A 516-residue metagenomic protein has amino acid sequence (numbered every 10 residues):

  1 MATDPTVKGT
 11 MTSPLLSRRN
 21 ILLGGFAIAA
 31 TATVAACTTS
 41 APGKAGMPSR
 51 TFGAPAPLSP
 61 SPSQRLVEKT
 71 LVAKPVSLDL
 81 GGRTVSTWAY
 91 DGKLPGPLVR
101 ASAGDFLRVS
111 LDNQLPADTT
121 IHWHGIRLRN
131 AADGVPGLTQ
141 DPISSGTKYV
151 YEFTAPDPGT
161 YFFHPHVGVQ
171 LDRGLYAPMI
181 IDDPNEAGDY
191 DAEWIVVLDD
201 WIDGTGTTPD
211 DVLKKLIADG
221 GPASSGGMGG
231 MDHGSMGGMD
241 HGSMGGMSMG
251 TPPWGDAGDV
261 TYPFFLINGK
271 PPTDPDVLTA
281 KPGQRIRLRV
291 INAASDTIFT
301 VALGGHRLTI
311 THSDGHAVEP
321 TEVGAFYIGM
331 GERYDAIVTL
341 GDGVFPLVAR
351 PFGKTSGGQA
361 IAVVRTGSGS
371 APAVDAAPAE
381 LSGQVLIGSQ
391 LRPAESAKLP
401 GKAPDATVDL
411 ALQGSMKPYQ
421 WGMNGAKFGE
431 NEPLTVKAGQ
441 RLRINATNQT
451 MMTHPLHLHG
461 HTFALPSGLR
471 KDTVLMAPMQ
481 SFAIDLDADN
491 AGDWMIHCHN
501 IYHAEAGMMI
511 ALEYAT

Functional and structural regions predicted by a protein language model:
M1-L16, A27-A32: N-terminal secretory signal peptides
L23-G24, T33, T38-T70, L175-G220 (+5 more regions): Extended terminal and domain-junction accessory segments
A30, P116, T160, I180 (+2 more regions): Hydrophobic/aromatic-lined pockets within catalytic cores
P60, L98-A101, D276-A280: Predominantly extracytoplasmic/ectodomain segments of secreted and cell-surface proteins
R65-G188, T297-F326, P346-G357, V408-V436 (+2 more regions): Histidine- and aromatic-enriched segments that form or immediately flank copper-ligand environments
A132-V135, D141-S144, G245-Q384, L469-D472: Histidine- and aromatic-rich segments of cupredoxin/plastocyanin-like copper-binding domains
V197-P282, I291: Acidic-aromatic/histidine active-site loop/patch
